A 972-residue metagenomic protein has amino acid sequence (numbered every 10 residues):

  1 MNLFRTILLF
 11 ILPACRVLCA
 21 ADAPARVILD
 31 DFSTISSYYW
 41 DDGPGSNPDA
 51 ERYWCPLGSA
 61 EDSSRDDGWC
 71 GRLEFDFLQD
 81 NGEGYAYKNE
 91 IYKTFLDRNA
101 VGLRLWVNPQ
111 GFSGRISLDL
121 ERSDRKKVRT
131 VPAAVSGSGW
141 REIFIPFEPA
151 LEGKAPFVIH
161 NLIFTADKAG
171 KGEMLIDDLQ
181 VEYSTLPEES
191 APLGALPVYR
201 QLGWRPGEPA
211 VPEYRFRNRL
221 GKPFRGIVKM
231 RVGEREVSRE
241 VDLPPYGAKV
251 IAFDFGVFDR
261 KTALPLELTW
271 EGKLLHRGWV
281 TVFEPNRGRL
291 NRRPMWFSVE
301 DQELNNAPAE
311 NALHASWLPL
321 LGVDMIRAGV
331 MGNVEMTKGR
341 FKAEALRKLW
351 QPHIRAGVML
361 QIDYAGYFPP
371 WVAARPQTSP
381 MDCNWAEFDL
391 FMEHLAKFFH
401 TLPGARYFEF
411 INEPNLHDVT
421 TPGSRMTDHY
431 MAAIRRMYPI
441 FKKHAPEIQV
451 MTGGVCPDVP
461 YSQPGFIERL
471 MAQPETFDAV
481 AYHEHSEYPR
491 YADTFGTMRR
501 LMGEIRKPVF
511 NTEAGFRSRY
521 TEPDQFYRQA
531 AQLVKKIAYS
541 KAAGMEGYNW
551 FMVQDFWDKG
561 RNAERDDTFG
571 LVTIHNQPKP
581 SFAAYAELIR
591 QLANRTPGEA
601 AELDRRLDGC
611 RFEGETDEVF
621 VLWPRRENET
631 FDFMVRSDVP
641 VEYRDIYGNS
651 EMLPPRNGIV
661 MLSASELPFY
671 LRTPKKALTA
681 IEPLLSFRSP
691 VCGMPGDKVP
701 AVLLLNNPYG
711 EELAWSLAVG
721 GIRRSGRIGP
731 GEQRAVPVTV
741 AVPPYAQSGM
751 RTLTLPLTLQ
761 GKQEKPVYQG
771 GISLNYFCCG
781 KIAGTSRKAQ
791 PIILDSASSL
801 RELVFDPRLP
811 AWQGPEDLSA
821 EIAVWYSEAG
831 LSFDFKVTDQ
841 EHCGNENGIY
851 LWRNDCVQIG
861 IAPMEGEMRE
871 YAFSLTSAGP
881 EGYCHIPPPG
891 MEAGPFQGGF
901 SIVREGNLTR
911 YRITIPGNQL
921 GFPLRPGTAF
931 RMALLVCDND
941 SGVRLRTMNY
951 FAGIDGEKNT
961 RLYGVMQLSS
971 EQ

Functional and structural regions predicted by a protein language model:
G58-E83: Short carbohydrate-recognition loop motifs
F77-G153, G170-L175: Extracellular ligand-binding interfaces
E208, R215-R217, K222-F224, E602-V639 (+1 more regions): Carbohydrate-binding surface patches
R277-G329, N775-K788: An acidic-aromatic substrate-binding cleft motif
L318-E475: Substrate-binding cleft and catalytic face of glycoside hydrolase catalytic domains, especially the flexible beta-alpha
A479, E484-W557: Catalytic-core region of carbohydrate-active enzymes that cleave or remodel glycosidic bonds
P654-S686: C-terminal beta-strand-rich structural cap/linker in extracellular carbohydrate-active enzymes
L755-Q760, Q769-Q972: Structural preference for beta-rich elements and adjacent junctions enriched in aromatics
